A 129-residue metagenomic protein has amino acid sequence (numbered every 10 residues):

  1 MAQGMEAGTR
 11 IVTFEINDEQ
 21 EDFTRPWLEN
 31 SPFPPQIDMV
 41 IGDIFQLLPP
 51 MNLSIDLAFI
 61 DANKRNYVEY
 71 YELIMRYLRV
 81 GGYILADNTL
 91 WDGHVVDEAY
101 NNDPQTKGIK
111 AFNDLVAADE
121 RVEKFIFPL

Functional and structural regions predicted by a protein language model:
M1-L129: S-adenosylmethionine/decaboxylated-SAM
